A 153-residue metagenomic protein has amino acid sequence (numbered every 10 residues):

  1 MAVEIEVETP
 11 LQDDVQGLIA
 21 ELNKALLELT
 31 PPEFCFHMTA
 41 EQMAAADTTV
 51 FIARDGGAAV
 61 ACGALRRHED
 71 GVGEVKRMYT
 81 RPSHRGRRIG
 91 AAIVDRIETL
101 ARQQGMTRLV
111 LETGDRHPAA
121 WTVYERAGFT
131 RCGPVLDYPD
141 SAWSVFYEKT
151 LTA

Functional and structural regions predicted by a protein language model:
A2-K76, R81-S83, V94-R96, L100 (+3 more regions): Acetyl-CoA-dependent GNAT
A2-V3, P10-L11, T107-V110, G114-G128 (+1 more regions): C-terminal "cap" of GNAT-fold acetyltransferases
F34-C35, R88, A119: Alpha-helix N-cap and coil->helix boundary residues
R81-S83, R87, D115: Active-site acidic-Proline motif in GNAT/NAT acetyltransferases
R87, Q103-T107: Short coil/turn segments at alpha/beta junctions that flank glycine-rich nucleotide-binding fingerprints
